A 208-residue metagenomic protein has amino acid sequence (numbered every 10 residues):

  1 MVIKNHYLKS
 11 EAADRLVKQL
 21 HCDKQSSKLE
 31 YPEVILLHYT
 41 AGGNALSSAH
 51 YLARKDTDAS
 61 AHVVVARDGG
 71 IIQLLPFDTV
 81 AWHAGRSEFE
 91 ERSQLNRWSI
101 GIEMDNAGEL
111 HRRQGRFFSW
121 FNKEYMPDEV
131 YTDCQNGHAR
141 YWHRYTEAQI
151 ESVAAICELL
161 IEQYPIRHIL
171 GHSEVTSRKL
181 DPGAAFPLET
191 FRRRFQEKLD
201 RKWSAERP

Functional and structural regions predicted by a protein language model:
V2-R167: Active-site-adjacent loop/helix surface patches within enzyme catalytic domains that shape the substrate-binding cleft
L36, L170, T190-R192: Intrinsically disordered, low-complexity regions enriched for glutamine and histidine
H62, L75, S173, P182-A185: Generic detector of bulky aromatic hydrophobic side chains
Y164-K179: Acidic/histidine-rich, metal-coordinating catalytic segments
S177-P208: Short, low-complexity, polybasic intrinsically disordered segments
